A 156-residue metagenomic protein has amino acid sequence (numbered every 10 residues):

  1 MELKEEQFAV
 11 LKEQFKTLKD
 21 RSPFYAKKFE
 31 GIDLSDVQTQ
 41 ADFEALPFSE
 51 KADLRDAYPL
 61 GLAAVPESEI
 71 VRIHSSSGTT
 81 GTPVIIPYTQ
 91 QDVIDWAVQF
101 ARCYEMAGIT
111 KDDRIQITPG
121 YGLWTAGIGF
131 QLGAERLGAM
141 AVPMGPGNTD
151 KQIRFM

Functional and structural regions predicted by a protein language model:
M1-S75, T80-V98, R102-M106, T110-D112: Nucleotide 5′-phosphate-binding alpha/beta core
E13, K27, I128-M156: Conserved adenylate-forming
S35, G120, D150-K151: Short secondary-structure capping/turn micro-motifs that flank functional sites
I70, V93, G120-L123, G147: Short glycine-enriched loops at secondary-structure junctions
Y88, P119, M144: Small/polar loops that bind or transfer phosphate-bearing groups
D95, T125, K151: Residues that form or flank phosphate/diphosphate-binding pockets in enzymes that use nucleotide phosphates
E105-A141: Conserved AMP-binding loop of ANL adenylate-forming enzymes
